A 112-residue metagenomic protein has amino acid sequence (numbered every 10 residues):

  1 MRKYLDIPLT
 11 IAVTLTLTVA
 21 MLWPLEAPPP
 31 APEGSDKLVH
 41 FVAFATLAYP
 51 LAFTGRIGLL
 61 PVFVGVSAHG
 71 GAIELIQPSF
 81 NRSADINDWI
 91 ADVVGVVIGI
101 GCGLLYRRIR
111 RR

Functional and structural regions predicted by a protein language model:
M1-W89, V93-R112: Bulky hydrophobic segments
